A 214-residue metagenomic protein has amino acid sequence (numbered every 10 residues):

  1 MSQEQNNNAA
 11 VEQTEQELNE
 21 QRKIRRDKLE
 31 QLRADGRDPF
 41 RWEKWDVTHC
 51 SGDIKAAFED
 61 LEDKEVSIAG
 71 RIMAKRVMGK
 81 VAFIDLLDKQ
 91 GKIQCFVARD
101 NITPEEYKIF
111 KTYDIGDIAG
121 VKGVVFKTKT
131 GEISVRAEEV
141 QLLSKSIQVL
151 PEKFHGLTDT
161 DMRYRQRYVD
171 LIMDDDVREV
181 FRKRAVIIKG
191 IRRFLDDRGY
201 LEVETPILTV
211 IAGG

Functional and structural regions predicted by a protein language model:
M1-G214: Class II aminoacyl-tRNA synthetase catalytic cores and aaRS-like
